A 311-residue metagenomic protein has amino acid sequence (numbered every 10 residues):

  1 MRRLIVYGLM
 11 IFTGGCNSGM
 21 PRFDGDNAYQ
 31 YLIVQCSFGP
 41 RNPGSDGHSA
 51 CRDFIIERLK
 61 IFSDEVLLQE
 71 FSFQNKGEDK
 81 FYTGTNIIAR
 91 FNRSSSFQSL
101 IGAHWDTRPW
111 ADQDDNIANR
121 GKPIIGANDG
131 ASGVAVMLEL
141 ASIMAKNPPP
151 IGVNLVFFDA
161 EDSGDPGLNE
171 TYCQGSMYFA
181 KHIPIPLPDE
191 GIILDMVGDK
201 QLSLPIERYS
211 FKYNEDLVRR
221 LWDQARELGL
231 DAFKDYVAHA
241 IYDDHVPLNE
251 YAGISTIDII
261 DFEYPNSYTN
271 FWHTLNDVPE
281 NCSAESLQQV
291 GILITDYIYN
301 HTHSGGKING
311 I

Functional and structural regions predicted by a protein language model:
R2-Y7: Sec-dependent signal peptide recognition, specifically the positively charged N-region followed immediately by
G14-G15: C-terminal motif of bacterial Sec signal peptides marking the signal peptidase cleavage site
N27-V34, A50, F54-I61, S132-E139 (+7 more regions): Extracytoplasmic/secreted proteins, especially bacterial periplasmic and envelope-associated proteins
Q30-S94: A non-catalytic alpha/beta surface segment that caps or lines the substrate-entry region of metallo-dependent hydrolase
N42-P43, S72-Q74, R93-S95, W105-P109 (+5 more regions): Solvent-exposed loop/turn segments at secondary-structure junctions within structured extracellular/periplasmic domains
E70, F81, D199-I311: Active-site-adjacent substrate-binding region of metalloamidase/peptidase-like peptide-processing proteins
I88, Q98-G102, G126, N154-F157 (+3 more regions): Structural recognition of the beta-strand scaffold that forms the well-ordered cores of secreted hydrolase catalytic
G121-D216, R220, V237-A240, D244-H245: Acidic/histidine-rich catalytic neighborhood of metal-dependent amide-processing enzymes
